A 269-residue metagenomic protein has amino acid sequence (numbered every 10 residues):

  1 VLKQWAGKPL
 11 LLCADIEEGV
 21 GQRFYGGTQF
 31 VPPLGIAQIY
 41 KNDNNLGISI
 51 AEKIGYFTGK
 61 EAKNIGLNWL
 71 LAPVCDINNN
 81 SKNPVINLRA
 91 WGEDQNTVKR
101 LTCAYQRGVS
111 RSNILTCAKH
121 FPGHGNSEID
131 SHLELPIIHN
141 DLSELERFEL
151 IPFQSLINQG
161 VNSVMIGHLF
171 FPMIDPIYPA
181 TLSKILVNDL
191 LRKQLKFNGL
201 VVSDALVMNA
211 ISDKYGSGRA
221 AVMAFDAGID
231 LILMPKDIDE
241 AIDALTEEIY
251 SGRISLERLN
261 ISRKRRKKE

Functional and structural regions predicted by a protein language model:
V1-V98, H120, G125-H139, G167-A180 (+2 more regions): Enzymes and membrane/adaptor proteins characterized by extended Gly/Ser/Thr/Asp/Glu-rich, aromatic-dotted
L2-A6, G59, K63, Q106-S110 (+2 more regions): Surface-exposed amphipathic alpha-helices with a cationic face
G7-L10, G66-N68, S110-L115, N158-N162 (+3 more regions): Short, well-ordered coil/turn segments that N-cap beta-strands
L101-P122, S131, D141-S163: Phosphate/pyrophosphate-binding betaalpha-module
S143-I157, A180-V187, L191, I211-Y215: A general structural motif
Y250-E269: Mid-to-C-terminal alpha-helical segments outside catalytic/metal-binding sites
